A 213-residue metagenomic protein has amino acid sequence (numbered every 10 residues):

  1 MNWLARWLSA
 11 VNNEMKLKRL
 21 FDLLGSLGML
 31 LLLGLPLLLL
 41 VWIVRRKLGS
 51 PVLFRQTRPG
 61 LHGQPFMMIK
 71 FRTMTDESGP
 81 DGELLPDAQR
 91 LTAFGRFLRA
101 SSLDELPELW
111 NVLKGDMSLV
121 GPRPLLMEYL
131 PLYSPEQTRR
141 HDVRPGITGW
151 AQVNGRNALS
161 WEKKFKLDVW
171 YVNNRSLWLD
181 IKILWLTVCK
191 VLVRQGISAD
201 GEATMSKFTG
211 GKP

Functional and structural regions predicted by a protein language model:
M1, S9-L17, E162-W178: Compositionally biased, charge-rich terminal segments
W3-D76, I183-P213: A hydrophobic, helix-centered structural microdomain
K16-L20, L32, R90, S102-E108 (+1 more regions): An acidic site on a long C-lobe helix of protein kinase domains
S26, F54, T92-R96, E128 (+1 more regions): Positions in alpha-helical segments
I43, T138-H141, V169: Short, P/G- and charge-enriched loop/turn segments at secondary-structure junctions
P51-R90, T148-K166: Short, glycine-rich, amphipathic interfacial segments at transmembrane boundaries or analogous
D87-R144, L184-T187, V191: A short, structured surface patch at a secondary-structure boundary
V153-W161, L167-S176, K182-C189: Soluble extracytoplasmic domains of inner/organellar membrane proteins
